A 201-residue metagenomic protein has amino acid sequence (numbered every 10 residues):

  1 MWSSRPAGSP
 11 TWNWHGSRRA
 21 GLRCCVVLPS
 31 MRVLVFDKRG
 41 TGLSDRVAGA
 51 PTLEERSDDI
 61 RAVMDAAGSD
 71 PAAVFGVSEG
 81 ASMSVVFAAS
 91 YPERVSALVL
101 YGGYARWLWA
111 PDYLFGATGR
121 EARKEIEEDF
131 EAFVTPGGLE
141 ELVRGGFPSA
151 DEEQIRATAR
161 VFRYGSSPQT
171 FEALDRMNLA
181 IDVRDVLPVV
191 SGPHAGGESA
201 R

Functional and structural regions predicted by a protein language model:
M1-R201: Ligand-binding pocket scaffold of soluble enzyme catalytic domains
